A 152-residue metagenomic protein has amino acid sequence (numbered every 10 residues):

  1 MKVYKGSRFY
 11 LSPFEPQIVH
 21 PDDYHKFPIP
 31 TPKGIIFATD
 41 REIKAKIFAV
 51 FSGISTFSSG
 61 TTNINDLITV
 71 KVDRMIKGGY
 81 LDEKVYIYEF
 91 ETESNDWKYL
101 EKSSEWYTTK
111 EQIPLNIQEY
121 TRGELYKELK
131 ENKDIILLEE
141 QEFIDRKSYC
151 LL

Functional and structural regions predicted by a protein language model:
M1-P32, V50-F51: ADP-ribose/NAD+-binding catalytic cleft of ART/PARP-like enzymes
R8-Y10, A38, T92: Short, flexible loop/turn elements at secondary-structure junctions
P32, F48-L152: Conserved NAD+-utilizing ADP-ribose enzyme module
K33-F37: A short, exposed loop/beta-hairpin motif centered on an aromatic-Gly-Thr core
R41: Short, conserved phosphate/pyrophosphate- and ester-handling motifs at nucleotide-, phospho-/glycolipid
K44-A45: A generic structural signal for short hydrophobic patches within well-formed alpha-helices
